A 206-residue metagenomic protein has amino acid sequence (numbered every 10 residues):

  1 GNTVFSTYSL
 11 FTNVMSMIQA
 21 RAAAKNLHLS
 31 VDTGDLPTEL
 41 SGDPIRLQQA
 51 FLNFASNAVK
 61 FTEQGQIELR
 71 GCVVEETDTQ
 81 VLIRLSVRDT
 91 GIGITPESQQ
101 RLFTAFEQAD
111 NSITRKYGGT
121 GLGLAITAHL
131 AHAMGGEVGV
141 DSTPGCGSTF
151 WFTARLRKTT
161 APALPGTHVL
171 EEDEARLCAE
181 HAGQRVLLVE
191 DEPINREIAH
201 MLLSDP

Functional and structural regions predicted by a protein language model:
N2, E39-G42: Conserved micro-motifs of the catalytic ATP-binding
T7, G93-R101: Short helix N-cap motif at coil->helix boundaries in the Bergerat
A20, A24, D78-Q80, E97 (+1 more regions): Disordered, acidic interdomain junction associated with two-component signaling
A58-V59: Short helix-loop "hinge" at the ATP-lid/N-box region of the Bergerat-fold HATPase_c
G118, G123, T127, A199: Short alpha-helical Gxxx[C/S/T] motif in the catalytic ATP-binding
G135-D141: Glycine-rich ATP-binding loops of the HATPase_c
E197-D205: Charged docking surfaces used in two-component/phosphorelay signaling
